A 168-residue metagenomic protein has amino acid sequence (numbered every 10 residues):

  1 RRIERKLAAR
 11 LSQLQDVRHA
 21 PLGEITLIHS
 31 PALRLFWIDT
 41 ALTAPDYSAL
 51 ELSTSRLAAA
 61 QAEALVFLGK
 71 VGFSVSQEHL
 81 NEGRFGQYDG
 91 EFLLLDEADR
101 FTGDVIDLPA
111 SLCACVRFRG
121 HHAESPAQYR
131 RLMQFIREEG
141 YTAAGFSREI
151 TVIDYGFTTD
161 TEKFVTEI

Functional and structural regions predicted by a protein language model:
R1-I168: A solvent-exposed interaction/effector surface
